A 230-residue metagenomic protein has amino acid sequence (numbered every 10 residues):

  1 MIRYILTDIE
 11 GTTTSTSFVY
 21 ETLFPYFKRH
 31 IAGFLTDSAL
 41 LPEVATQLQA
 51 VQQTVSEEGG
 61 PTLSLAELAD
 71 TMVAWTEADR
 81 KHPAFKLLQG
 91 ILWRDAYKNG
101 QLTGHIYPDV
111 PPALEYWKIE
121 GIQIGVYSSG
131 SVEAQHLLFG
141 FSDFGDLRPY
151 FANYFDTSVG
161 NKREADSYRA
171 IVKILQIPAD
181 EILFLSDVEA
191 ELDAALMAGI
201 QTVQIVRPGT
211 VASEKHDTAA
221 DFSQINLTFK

Functional and structural regions predicted by a protein language model:
M1-I2, A152-K230: Asp-based, Mg2+/Mn2+-dependent phosphohydrolase catalytic module
I2-E21: Asp-based phosphoryl-transfer active-site loop
T13-S17, E133-H136, D193, V211-S213: Short catalytic/ligand-binding loop motif for oxyanion handling, primarily in non-cytosolic enzymes, centered on
V19-A74: Conserved phosphoryl-transfer catalytic core
E57-P108: Metal-dependent phosphoesterase signature
G90, G100-S142: Substrate-recognition element of Asp-dependent hydrolases with the DxDx(T/V) motif
I122, S128-L175: Conserved binding-pocket/active-site segment within a compact domain
